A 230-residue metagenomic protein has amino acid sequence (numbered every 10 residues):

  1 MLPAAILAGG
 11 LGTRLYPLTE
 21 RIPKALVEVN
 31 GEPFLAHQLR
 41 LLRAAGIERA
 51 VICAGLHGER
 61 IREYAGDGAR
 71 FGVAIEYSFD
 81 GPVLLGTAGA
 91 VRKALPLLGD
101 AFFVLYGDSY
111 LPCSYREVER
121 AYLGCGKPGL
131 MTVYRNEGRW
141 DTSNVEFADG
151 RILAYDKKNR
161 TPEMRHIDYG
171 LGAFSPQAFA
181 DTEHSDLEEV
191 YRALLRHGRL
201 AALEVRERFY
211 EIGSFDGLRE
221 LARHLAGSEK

Functional and structural regions predicted by a protein language model:
M1-E20: N-terminal nucleotide-binding beta1-loop-alpha1 segment
L2-I6, E28, E32-Y106, E117 (+1 more regions): Conserved N-terminal catalytic core of the sugar/cofactor nucleotidyltransferase
L11, D108-S109: Active-site metal-binding loops of divalent metal-dependent hydrolases
L15, I61-A65, L221: Hydrophobic packing residues within well-ordered alpha-helices of enzyme cores
A25, A74-E76, P128, R151 (+1 more regions): Conserved beta-strand segments of alpha/beta enzyme cores
F102-F103, Y110, Y115-L123, N136-R139 (+1 more regions): Catalytic-core segments of class I nucleotidyltransferases/pyrophosphorylases that form NMP-activated intermediates
C125-R135: A short, conserved acidic/glycine-rich loop-to-beta-strand motif that forms the donor nucleotide-sugar/metal
